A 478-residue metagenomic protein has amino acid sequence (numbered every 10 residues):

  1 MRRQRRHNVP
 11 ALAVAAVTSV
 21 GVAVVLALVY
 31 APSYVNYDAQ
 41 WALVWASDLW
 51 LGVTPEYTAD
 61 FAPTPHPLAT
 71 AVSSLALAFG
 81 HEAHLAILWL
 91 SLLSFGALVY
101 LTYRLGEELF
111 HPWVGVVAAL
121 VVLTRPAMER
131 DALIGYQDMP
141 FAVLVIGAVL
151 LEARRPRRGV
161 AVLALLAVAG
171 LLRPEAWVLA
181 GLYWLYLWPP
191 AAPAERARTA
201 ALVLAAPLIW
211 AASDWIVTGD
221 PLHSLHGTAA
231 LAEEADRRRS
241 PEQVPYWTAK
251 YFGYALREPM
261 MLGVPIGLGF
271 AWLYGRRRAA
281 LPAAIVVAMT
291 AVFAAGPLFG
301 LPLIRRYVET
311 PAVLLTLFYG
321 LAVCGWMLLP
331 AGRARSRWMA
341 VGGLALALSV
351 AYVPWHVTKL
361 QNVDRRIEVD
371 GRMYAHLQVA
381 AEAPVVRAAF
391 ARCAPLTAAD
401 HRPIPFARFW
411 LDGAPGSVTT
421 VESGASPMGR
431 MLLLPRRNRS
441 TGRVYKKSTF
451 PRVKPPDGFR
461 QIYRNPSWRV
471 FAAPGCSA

Functional and structural regions predicted by a protein language model:
A15-T18, A164, A201-L208, G263-G267 (+2 more regions): Signature aromatic-anchored transmembrane alpha helix within multi-pass, membrane-resident enzymes that catalyze glycan
N36, A127-P140: Short acidic/glycine- and proline-prone juxtamembrane loop motifs at membrane-interface regions of multi-pass membrane
W41, A180-G181, P193-P265, A347-N362: Membrane-lumen/periplasm interface segments of specific transmembrane helices in polyprenyl phosphate-linked
W89-L109: Transmembrane-helix motifs of polytopic, lipid-linked glycan transferases
D131-A132, D138, L172, V178 (+2 more regions): Hydrophobic/aromatic-rich transmembrane helices and adjacent perimembrane loops
R154-R155, G159-V160, V178-A205, L273-R276: Perimembrane helix-loop-helix junctions
W184-W188, G253-A283, V287-T290: Hydrophobic, aromatic-rich transmembrane alpha-helices and their immediate juxtamembrane boundary segments
A345-P405: Membrane-embedded, lumen/periplasm-facing catalytic core of multi-pass transferases that use lipid-linked donors
